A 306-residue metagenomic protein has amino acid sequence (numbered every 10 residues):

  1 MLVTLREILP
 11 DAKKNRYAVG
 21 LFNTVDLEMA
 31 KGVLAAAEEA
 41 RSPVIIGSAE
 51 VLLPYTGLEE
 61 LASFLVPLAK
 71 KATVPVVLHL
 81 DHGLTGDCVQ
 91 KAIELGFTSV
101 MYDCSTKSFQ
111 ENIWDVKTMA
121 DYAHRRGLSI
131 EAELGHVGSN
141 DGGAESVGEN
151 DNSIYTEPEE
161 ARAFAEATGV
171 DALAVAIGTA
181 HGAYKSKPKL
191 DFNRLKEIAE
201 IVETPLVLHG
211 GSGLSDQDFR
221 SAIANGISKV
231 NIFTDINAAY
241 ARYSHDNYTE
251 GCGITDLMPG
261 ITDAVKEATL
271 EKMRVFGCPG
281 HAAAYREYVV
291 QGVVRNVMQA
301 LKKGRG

Functional and structural regions predicted by a protein language model:
V3-D11, V25-L52, L58-P75, H82-I201 (+6 more regions): Alpha/beta enzyme core
T4-G20, P43, G251-T255, A283: Generic N-terminal amphipathic, Lys/Arg-enriched alpha-helix
Y17-V25, A49-L53, D256, G260: A short N-terminal beta->alpha junction/helix N-cap motif
G178, H209-S212: Glycine-rich beta-strand-to-loop/alpha-helix junction loops that act as flexible
K189, I201-T204, L257-M258, T262: Active-site-adjacent C-terminal substructures of enzyme catalytic domains
S215-G306: C-terminal alpha-helical cap/extension of soluble enzyme domains
